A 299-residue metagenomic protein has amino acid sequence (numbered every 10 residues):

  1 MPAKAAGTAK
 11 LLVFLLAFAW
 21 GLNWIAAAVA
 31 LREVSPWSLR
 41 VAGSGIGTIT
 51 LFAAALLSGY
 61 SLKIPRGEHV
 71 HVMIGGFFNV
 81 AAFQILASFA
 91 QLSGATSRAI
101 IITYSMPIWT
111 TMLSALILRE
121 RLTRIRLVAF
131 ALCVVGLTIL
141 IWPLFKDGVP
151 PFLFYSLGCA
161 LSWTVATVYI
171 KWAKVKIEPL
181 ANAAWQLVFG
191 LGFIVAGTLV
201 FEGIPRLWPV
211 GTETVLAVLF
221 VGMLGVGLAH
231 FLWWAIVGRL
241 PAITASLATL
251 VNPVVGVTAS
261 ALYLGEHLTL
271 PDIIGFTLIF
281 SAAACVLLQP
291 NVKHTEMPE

Functional and structural regions predicted by a protein language model:
M1-A3, L11, G43-G45, W142-P143 (+2 more regions): C-terminal-most transmembrane helix of multi-pass membrane proteins
M1-S44, F145-W172, G192-I194, M297-E299: Glycine-/small-residue-enriched transmembrane alpha-helix faces in small-molecule transporters and effluxers
A17, L39-A42, V80, Q84 (+3 more regions): Helix-helix packing/entry segments at the starts of transmembrane helices
A19-A26, F52-T103, I139, G222-L240: Specific transmembrane alpha-helical segments of multi-pass solute transporters/efflux pumps, especially DMT/EamA
N23, I46-T50, I102-L116, A131-L132 (+4 more regions): Alpha-helical transmembrane segments of compact multi-pass small-molecule transporters, enriched in specific families
I25-P36, F89-L92, T138-P151, L199-A217 (+1 more regions): Membrane-interface helix termini and inter-helical loops of multi-pass transporters
A30, L39, G43, A90 (+8 more regions): Hydrophobic/aromatic residues within transmembrane alpha-helices of multi-pass small-molecule transporters
L51, L113, L122-W142, A160 (+4 more regions): Hydrophobic transmembrane alpha-helices of multi-pass small-molecule transport proteins
